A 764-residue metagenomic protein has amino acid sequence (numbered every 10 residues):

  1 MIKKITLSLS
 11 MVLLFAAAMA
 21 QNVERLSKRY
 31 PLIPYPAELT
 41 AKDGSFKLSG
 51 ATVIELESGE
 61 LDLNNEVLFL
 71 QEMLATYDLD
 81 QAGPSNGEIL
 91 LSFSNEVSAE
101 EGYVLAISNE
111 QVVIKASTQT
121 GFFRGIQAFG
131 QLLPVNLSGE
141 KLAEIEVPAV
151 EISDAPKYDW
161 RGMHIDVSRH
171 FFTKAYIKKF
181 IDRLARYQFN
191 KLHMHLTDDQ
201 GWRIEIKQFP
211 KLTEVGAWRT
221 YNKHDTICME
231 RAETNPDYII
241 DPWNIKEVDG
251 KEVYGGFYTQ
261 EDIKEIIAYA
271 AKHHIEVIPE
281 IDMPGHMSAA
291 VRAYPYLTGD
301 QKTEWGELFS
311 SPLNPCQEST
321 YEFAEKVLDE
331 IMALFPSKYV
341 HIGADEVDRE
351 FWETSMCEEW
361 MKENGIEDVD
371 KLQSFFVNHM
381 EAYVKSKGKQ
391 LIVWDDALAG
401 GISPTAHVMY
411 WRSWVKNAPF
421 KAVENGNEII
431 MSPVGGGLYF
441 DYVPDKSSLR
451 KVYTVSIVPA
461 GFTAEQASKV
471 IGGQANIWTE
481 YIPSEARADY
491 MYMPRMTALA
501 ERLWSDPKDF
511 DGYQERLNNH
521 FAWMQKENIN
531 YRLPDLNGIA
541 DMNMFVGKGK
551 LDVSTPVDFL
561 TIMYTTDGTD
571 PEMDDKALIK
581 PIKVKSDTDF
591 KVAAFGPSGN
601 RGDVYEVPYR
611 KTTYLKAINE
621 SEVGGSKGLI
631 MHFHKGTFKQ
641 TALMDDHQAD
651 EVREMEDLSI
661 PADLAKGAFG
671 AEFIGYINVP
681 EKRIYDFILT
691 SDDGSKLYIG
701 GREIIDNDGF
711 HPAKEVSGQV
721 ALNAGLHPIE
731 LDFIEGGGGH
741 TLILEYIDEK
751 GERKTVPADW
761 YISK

Functional and structural regions predicted by a protein language model:
M1-L26: Bacterial Sec-dependent N-terminal signal peptides
Q21-R161, K387, L391-L398, Q525-K526: Acidic, contiguous N-terminal accessory segments
E55, D506, D511-I674, K682-I684 (+5 more regions): Short, compositionally stereotyped local motifs that mark structural "simplifiers"
S98-P312, S319-Y321, L328-Y339, H379 (+1 more regions): Feature activates predominantly on carbohydrate-active enzymes
R161-I165, L192-M194, V277-I281, V340-I342 (+4 more regions): Hydrophobic faces of well-ordered beta-strands that scaffold small-molecule active sites in alpha/beta enzyme cores
A290-Y296, Q301-T405, R412-K421: Active-site neighborhood of glycoside hydrolase catalytic domains
L391-D396, G401-A406, R412-K550: Flexible, acidic glycine-rich loops studded with aromatic residues
E730-G738: Short beta-strand-plus-loop segments that form exposed binding edges in beta-rich domains
